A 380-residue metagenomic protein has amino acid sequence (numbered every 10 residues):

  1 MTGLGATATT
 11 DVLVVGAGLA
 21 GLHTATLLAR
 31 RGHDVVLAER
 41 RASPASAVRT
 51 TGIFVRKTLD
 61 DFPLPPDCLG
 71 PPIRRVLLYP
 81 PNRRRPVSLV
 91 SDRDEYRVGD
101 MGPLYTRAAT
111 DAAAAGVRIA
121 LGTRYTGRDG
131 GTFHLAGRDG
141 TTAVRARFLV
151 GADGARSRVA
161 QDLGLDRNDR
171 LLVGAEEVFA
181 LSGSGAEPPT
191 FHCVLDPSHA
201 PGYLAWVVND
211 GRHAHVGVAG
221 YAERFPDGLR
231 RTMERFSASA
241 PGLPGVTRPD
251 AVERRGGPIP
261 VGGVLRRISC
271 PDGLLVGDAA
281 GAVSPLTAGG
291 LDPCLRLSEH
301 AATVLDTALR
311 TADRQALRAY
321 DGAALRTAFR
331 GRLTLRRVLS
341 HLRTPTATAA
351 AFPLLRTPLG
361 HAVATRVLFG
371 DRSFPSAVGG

Functional and structural regions predicted by a protein language model:
L4-A20: Beta1/beta-strand and adjacent pyrophosphate-binding region of the FAD-binding site in flavoprotein oxidoreductases
A17, L27, R31, D111-P244 (+2 more regions): Predominantly flavin-linked oxidoreductase catalytic cores and closely associated redox partners
G18-L19, A42, G154, D292: Residue-level detector of alpha-helix initiation sites
T26-R49: Glycine-rich FAD pyrophosphate-binding loop
A45-A47, D61-L77, R167-L171, A316-L317: A short alpha-helix-loop-beta-strand transition element characteristic of N-terminal alpha/beta dinucleotide-binding
F54, T58-R107: A conserved beta-strand/loop capping segment in the N-terminal third of enzymes that catalyze redox or closely related
R224-A302: FAD/FMN-dependent oxidoreductases across multiple families
T303-G380: C-terminal helical "tail/cap" subdomain of flavin- and related membrane-associated enzymes
